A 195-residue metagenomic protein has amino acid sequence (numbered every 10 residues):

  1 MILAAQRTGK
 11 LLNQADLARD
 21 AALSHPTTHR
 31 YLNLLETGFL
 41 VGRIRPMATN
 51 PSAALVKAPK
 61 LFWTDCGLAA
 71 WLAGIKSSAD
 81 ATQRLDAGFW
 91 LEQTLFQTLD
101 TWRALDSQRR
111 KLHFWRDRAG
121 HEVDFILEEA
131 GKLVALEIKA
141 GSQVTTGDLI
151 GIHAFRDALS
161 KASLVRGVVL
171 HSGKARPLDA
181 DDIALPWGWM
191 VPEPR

Functional and structural regions predicted by a protein language model:
M1-L133: Accessory nucleic acid-recognition modules appended to NTPase machines
W71, T145-T146, R176-A180: Switch/connector loops and helix/strand junctions flanking conserved nucleotide-binding motifs in nucleotide-processing
L112, R166-G167: Hydrophobic/aromatic residues located in beta-strands of well-ordered beta-sheets within soluble catalytic
R116, K139, V169-H171: Short beta-strand/turn micro-motifs composed of small residues that flank or help shape donor/cofactor-binding pockets
A130, H153-A154, A184-L185: Short, solvent-exposed amphipathic alpha-helical segments in soluble enzyme and RNA/protein-processing domains
I138-T146: Short beta-strand-loop-alpha-helix junction that forms the active-site gateway of nucleic-acid-processing nucleases
T146-K161, G167: Short, charged, amphipathic alpha-helix that recurs within catalytic cores of restriction-modification and other
S172-R195: Domain-level recognition of nuclease-like catalytic cores that cleave nucleotide substrates
